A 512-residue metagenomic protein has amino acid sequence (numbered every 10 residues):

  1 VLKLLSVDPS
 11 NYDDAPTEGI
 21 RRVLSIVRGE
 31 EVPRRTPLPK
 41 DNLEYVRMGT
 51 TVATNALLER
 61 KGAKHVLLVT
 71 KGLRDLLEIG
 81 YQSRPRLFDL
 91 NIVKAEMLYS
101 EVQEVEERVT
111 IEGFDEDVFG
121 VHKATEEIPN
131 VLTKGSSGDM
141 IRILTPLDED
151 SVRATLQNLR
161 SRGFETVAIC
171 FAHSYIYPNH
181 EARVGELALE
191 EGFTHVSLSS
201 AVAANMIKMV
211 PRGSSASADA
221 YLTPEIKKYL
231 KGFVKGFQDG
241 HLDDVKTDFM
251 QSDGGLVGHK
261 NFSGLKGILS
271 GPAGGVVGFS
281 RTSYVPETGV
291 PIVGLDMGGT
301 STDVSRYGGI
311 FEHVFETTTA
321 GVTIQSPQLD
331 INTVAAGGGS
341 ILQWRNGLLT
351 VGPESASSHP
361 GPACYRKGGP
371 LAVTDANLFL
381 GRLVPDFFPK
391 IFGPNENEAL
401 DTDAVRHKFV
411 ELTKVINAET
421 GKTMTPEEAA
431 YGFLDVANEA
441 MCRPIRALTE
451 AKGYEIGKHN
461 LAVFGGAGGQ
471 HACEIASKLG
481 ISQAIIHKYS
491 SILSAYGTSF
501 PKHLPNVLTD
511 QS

Functional and structural regions predicted by a protein language model:
V1-S512: N-terminally biased helix-coil "hinge/interface" segments that flank
